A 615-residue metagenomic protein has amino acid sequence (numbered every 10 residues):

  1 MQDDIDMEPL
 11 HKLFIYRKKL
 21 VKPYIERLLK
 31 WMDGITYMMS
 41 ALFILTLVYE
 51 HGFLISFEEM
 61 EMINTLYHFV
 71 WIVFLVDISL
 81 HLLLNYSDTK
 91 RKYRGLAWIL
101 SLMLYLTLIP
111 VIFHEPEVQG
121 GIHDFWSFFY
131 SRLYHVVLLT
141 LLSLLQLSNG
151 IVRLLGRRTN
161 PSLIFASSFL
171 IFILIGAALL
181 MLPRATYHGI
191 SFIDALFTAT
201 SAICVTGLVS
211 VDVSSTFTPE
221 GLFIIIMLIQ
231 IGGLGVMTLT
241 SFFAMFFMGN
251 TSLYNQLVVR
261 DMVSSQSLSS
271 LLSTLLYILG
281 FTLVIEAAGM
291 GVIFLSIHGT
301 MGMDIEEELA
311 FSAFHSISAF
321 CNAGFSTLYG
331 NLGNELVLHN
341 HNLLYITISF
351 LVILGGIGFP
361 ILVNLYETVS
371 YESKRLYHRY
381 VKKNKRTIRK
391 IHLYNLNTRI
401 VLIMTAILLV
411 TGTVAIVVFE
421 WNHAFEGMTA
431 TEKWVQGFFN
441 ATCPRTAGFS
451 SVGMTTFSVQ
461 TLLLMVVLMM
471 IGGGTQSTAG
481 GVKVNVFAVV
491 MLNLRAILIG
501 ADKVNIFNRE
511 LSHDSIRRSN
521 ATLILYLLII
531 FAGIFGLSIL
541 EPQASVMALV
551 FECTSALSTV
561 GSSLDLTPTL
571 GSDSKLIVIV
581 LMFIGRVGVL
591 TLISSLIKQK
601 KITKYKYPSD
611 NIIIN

Functional and structural regions predicted by a protein language model:
M1-N615: Membrane-proximal intracellular helices of multi-pass ion channels
